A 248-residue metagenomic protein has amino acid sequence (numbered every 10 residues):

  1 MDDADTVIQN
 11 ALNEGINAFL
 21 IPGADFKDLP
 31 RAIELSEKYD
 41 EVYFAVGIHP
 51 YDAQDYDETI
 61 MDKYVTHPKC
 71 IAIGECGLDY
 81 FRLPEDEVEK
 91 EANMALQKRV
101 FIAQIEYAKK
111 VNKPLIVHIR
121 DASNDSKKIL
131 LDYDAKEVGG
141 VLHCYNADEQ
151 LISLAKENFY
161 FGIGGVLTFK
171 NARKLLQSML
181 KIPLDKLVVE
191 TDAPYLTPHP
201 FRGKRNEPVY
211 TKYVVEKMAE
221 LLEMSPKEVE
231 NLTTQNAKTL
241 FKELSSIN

Functional and structural regions predicted by a protein language model:
M1-N248: Mid-domain alpha/beta scaffold segments of enzyme catalytic cores
